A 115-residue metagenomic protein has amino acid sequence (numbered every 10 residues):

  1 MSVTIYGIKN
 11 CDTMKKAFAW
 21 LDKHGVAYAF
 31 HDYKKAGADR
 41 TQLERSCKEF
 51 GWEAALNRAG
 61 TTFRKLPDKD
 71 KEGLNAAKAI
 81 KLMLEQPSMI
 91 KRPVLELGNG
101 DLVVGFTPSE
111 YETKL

Functional and structural regions predicted by a protein language model:
M1-H24, Y28-Y33: Local sequence-structure signature of Cys/Sec-based thiol-disulfide redox active-site neighborhoods
Y33-L115: Thiol/selenol-based redox catalytic cores and closely related redox-interacting motifs
